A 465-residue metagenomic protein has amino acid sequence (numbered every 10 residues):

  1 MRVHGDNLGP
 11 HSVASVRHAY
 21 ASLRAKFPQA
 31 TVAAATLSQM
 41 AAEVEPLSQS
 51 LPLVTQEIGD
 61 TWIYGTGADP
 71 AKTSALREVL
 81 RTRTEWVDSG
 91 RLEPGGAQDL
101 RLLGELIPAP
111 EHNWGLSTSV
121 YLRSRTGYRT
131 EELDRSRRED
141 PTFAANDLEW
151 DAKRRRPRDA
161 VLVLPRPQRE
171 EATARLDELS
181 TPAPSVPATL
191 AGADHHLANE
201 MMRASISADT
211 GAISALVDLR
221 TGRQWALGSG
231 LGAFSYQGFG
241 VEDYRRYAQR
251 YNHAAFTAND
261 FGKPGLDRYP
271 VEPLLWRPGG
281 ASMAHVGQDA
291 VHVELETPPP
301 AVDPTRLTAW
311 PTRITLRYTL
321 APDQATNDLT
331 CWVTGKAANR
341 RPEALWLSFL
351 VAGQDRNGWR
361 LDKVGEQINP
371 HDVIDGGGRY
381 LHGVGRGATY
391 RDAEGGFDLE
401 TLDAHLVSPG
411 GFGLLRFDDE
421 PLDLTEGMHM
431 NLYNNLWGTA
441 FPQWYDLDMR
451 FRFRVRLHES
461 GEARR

Functional and structural regions predicted by a protein language model:
M1-P157, G287-R465: Catalytic-domain carbohydrate-binding cleft regions of carbohydrate-active enzymes
L100, P108-W114, T118-G335, Y445-M449: Catalytic and substrate-binding regions of extracellular carbohydrate-active enzymes, especially polysaccharide lyases
